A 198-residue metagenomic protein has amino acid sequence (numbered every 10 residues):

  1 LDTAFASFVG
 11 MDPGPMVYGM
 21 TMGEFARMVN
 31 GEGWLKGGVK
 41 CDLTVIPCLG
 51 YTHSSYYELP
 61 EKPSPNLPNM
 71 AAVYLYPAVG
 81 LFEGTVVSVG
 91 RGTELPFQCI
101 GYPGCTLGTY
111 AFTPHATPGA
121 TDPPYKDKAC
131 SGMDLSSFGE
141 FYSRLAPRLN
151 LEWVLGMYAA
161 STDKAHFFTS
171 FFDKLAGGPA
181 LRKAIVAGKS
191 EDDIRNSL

Functional and structural regions predicted by a protein language model:
L1-A4, K126: N-terminal accessory/precursor segments of enzymes
T3-V79: Conserved anion/nucleotide-ligand pocket segment
V17-M20, E24, E94, L149 (+1 more regions): Conserved active-site and cofactor/substrate-binding residues in soluble primary-metabolism enzymes
M20-A26, L81-F82, V89-R91, F172 (+2 more regions): Non-transmembrane, interaction-prone segments in cytosolic or luminal domains
G38-K40, E94, C130: Extracytoplasmic
Y57-G101, Y110-P118, K126: Active-site loop ensemble at the mouth of alpha/beta enzyme cores that anchors a bound cofactor
P96, G101-S197: Conserved functional hotspot residues or short segments at active or partner-binding sites across diverse domains
